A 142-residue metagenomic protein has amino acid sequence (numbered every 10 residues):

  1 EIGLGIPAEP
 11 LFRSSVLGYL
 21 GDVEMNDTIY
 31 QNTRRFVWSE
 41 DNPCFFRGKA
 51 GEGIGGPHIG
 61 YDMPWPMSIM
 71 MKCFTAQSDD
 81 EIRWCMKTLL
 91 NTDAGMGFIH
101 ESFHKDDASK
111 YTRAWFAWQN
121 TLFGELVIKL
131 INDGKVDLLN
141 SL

Functional and structural regions predicted by a protein language model:
E1, S14-L17, D93: Compositionally biased, low-complexity repeat tracts
E1-P10: Single conserved hydrophobic/aromatic residue that forms the stacking wall/gate of nucleotide- or nucleobase-binding
E9-V23: A conserved active-site cap/scaffold subdomain adjacent to cofactor or substrate pockets
D22-L122, L130-L142: Non-catalytic carbohydrate-binding regions of carbohydrate-active enzymes
